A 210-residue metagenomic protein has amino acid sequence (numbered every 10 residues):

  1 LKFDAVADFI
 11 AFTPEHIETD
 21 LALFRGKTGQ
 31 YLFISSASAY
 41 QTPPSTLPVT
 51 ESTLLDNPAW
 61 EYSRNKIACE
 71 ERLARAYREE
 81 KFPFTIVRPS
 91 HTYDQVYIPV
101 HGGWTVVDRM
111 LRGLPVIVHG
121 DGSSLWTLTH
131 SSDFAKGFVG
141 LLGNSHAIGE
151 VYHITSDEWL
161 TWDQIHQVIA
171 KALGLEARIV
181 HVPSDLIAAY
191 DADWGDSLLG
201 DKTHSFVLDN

Functional and structural regions predicted by a protein language model:
L1-T28, F33, A39-Q41: NAD(P)H-binding glycine-rich loop region in Rossmannoid oxidoreductase-like domains and their noncatalytic homologs
I10, L32-S35, R88-S90, T155: Active-site beta-alpha turn of Rossmann-fold NAD(P)-dependent dehydrogenases/reductases
S36-W60, R75-E80, Y97: Active-site "gating" loop of Rossmann-like NAD(P)-dependent oxidoreductase/epimerase domains
L47-E71, V100-W104, T127-L128, W159: Short-chain dehydrogenase/reductase
E70-V96: Conserved beta-loop-beta element that borders a ligand/cofactor-binding pocket
V100-V106, H119-G143, G149-E150, Q164: Substrate-positioning beta->alpha
V106-H119, L175-V180: A short C-terminal helix-loop "cap" of Rossmann-like NAD(P)-dependent dehydrogenase/epimerase domains
G140-H204: Mid/C-terminal beta-alpha module of Rossmann-like enzyme folds, strongest in SDR-family dehydrogenases/epimerases
